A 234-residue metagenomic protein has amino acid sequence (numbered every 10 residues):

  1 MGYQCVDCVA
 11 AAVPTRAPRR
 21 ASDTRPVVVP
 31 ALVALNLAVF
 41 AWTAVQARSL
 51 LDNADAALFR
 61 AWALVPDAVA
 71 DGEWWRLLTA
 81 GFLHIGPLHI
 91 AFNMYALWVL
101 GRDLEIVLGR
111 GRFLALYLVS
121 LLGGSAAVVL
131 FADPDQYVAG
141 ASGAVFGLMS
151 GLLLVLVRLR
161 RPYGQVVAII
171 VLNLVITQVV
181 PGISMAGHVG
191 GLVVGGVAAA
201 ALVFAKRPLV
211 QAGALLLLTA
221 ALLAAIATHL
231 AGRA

Functional and structural regions predicted by a protein language model:
M1-A21, Q178-A234: C-terminal transmembrane module of polytopic alpha-helical membrane proteins
R25-A141, P181-I183: N-terminal TM1-TM2 helical hairpin plus the immediately adjacent luminal interfacial "cap"
L37, L78, L118-L122, A144 (+3 more regions): Residue-level signature of the transmembrane alpha-helical core of multi-pass small-molecule transporters
A38-W42, G123, A127, F131 (+8 more regions): Alpha-helical membrane-inserting segments
A68-A70, R76-L77, I169-V193: Short alpha-helical packing/oligomerization segments
I90-L97, A139-G151, I183-V203: Alpha-helical transmembrane segments that form the membrane-embedded catalytic/substrate-binding core of multi-pass
I106-V107, L152-V167, V203-L215: Alpha-helical transmembrane bundle and helix-membrane interface signal in multi-pass integral membrane proteins
Y117-S120, Q165-L174, A214-A221: Central hydrophobic cores of alpha-helical transmembrane segments in multi-pass integral membrane proteins
